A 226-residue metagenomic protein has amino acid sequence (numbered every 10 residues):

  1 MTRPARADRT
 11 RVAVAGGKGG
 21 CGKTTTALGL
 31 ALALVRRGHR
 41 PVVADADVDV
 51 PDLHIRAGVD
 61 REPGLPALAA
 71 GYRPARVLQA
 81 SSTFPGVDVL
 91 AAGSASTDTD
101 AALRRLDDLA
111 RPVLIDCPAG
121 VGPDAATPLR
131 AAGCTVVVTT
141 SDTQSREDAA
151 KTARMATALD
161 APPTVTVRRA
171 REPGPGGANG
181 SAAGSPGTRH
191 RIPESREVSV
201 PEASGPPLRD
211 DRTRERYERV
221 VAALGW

Functional and structural regions predicted by a protein language model:
T2, L159-W226: C-terminal lobe/tail of nucleotide-utilizing enzymes
T2-A46: Walker A/P-loop phosphate-binding motif and the immediately C-terminal alpha-helix
A15-G16, H39, V43-R111: P-loop/Walker-type NTP enzyme "switch/lid" segment
V35, L129, T157: Gly/Ala-rich phosphate-binding loop of Rossmann-like dinucleotide-binding domains, activating on the conserved
R40-P41, V113, T135, P163-T164 (+1 more regions): Hydrophobic anchor at the start of a short beta-strand that flanks the dinucleotide cofactor-binding loop
L90-A92, D116, V137-T140, T166-R169: Conserved beta-strand segments of the P-loop GTPase G domain that flank and frequently precede/overlap
S96-A101, D107, K151-P173: P-loop/Walker A phosphate-binding loop and immediately adjacent motor/lid segment at beta-alpha junctions
D108-A110, A119-T143, A149: Inter-motif core of Ras-like GTPase G domains
